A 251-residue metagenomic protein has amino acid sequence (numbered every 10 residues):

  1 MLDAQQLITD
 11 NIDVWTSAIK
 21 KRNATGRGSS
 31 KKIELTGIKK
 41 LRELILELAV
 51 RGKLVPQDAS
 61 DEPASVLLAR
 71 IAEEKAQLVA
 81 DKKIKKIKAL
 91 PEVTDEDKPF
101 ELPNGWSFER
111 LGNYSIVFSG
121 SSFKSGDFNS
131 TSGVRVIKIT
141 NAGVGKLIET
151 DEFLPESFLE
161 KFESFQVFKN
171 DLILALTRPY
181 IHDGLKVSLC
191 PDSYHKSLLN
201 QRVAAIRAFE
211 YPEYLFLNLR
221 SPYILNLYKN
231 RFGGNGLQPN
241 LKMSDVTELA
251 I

Functional and structural regions predicted by a protein language model:
M1-L2, N11, A18-K31, L35 (+5 more regions): Non-catalytic DNA-recognition/assembly elements of restriction-modification systems
L2-D10, V14, I33-T36, K40 (+9 more regions): Generic recognition of stable, solvent-exposed alpha-helical segments in well-folded globular domains
K32, F100, E160-K161, N235: Short, solvent-exposed loop/turn positions at domain surfaces that link secondary-structure elements or cap domain
G37, G126-N129, L241, I251: Replace "in large, NTP-powered and nucleic-acid-processing enzymes" with "in large, NTP-powered factors and other
K39, I45-K86, T94-R110, G234 (+1 more regions): Short coil/turn motifs at helix boundaries and re-entrant loops, enriched in small/polar and proline residues
E92-D97, G112-D127, T140-L172, Y194: Sequence-specific dsDNA recognition surfaces
K124, G143-L154, L172-L199, E213-N218 (+2 more regions): Short, ligand-facing micro-motifs at secondary-structure edges
H195-A204, E210-E213, G233-I251: A short glycine-rich beta-alpha junction/loop motif
